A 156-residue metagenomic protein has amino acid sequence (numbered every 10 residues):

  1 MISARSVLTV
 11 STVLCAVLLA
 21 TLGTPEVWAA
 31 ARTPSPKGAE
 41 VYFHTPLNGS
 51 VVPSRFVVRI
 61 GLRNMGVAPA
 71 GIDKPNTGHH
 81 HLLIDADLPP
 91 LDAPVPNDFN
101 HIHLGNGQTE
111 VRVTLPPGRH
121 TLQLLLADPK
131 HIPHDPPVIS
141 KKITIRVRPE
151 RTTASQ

Functional and structural regions predicted by a protein language model:
T9-L22: Bacterial N-terminal signal peptides
A30-P53, T152-Q156: Short, compositionally biased P/S/T/A/G/V-rich stretches that sit at domain boundaries
S54, G78, P116-G118: A glycine-anchored, Pro-Gly-centered beta-turn/N-cap motif
F56-I60, T109-V111, G118-L126: Short, well-structured beta-strand segments within conserved domains
G61-I72: Short amphipathic, basic-aromatic surface patches that mediate peripheral association with negatively charged
I72-H80: Short coil-to-beta strand junction motifs in C2/discoidin
D128-D135: Short acidic/polar inter-strand loop motif in beta-rich domains
P136-A154: Short beta-strand elements
